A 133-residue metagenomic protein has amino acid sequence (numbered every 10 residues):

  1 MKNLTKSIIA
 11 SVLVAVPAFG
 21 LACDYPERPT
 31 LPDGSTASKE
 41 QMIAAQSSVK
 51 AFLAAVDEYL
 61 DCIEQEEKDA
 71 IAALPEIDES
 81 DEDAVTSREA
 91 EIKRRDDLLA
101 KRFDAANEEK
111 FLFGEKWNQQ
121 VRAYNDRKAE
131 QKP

Functional and structural regions predicted by a protein language model:
M1-S11: Bacterial N-terminal signal peptides that target proteins for export
K6, E27, L60, D81-A84 (+1 more regions): Low-complexity, compositionally biased segments
I9-V12, I63-Q65: A ubiquitous, low-specificity "background" feature that marks scattered single residues across proteins without
S11-G20: Hydrophobic h-region of N-terminal signal peptides that target proteins for export in Gram-negative bacteria
F19-K68: Immediate post-signal-peptide N-terminus of mature secreted/exported proteins
L74-P133: Compact alpha-helical subdomains of small soluble proteins
